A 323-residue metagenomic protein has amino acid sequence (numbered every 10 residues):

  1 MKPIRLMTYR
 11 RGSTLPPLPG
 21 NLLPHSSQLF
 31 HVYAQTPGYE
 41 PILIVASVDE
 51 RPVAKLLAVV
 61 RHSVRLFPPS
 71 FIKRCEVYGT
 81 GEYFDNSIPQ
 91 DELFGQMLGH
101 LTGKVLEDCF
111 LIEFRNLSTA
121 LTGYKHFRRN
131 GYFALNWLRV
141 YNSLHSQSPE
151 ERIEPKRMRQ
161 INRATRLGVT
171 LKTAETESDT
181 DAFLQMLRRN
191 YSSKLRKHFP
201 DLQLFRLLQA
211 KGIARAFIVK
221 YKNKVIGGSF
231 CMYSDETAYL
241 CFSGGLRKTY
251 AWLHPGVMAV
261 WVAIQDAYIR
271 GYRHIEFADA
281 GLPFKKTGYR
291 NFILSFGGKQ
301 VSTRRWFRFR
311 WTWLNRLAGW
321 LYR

Functional and structural regions predicted by a protein language model:
K2-D49, V53-R65, N116-T249: A conserved beta-strand-loop-helix scaffold within acyl/acetyltransferase catalytic domains
K2-R5, L57-V64, F127-P149, Y272-R323: Active-site/acyl-donor-binding loops of N-acyltransferases
Y39-P41, L106-C109, A214, I269-Y272: Short, high-confidence coil segments that cap the C-terminus of an alpha-helix and link into the following beta-strand
V60-T80: Conserved acyl-donor/pantetheine-binding loop and adjacent beta-alpha core of acyl/acetyltransferases and related
Y83-D85, G95-H100, L204-T312: Aromatic (often tryptophan-rich) hydrophobic motifs at membrane interfaces
Q90-N136: Non-catalytic accessory segments adjacent to catalytic cores
L111-F114, K172, I275-A278: Short catalytic-loop micro-motif centered on adjacent basic/acidic residues
